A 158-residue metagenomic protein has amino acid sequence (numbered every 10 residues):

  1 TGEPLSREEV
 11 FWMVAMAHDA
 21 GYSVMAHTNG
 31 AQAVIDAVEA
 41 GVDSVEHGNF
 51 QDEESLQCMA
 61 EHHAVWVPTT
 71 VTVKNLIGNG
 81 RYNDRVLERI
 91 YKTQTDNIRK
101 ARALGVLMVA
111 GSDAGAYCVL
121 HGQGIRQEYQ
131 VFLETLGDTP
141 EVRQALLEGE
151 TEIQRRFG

Functional and structural regions predicted by a protein language model:
T1-W66, E88-V109, Q127, E141: Histidine/acidic residue-rich metal-binding segments in metalloenzymes
D19, Y82, K92-G158: His/Asp/Glu-enriched, well-ordered alpha-helical/loop segment that forms or immediately abuts the divalent-metal
N29-A31, F50, T70-V73, G115-Y117: Active-site beta-loop-alpha junctions enriched in small/polar residues
D36-A37, L56-Q57, I77-N79, L120-H121 (+1 more regions): Short Asp/Glu-rich motifs
P68-E88: Active-site loop ensemble at the mouth of alpha/beta enzyme cores that anchors a bound cofactor
